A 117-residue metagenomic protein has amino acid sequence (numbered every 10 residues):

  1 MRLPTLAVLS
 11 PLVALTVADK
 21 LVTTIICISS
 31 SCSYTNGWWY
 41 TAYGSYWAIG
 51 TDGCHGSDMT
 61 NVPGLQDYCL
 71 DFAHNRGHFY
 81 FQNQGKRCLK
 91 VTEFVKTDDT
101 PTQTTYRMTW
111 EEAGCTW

Functional and structural regions predicted by a protein language model:
M1-K20: Fungal secretory targeting signals
P11, K20, I25, W47-A48 (+3 more regions): Residue-level signal for mature regions of secreted extracellular proteins and peptides
D19-G56: Short, surface-exposed binding/anchoring microloops in extracellular/periplasmic proteins
I26-S33, G53-H55, Y68-L70, R87-V91 (+1 more regions): Sequence contexts marking disulfide-bonded cysteines in secreted/extracellular proteins
C32-A42, M59-L65, R76-F81, F94-T100: Extracellular/mature segments of secreted proteins
W38-S45, N83-K86, W110-E112: Secondary-structure transition/turn motif
Y46-N75: Mature extracytoplasmic domains of secretory-pathway proteins
L89-T109: Short, exposed beta-strand-loop hairpins at the edges of beta-sheets in extracellular/periplasmic proteins
